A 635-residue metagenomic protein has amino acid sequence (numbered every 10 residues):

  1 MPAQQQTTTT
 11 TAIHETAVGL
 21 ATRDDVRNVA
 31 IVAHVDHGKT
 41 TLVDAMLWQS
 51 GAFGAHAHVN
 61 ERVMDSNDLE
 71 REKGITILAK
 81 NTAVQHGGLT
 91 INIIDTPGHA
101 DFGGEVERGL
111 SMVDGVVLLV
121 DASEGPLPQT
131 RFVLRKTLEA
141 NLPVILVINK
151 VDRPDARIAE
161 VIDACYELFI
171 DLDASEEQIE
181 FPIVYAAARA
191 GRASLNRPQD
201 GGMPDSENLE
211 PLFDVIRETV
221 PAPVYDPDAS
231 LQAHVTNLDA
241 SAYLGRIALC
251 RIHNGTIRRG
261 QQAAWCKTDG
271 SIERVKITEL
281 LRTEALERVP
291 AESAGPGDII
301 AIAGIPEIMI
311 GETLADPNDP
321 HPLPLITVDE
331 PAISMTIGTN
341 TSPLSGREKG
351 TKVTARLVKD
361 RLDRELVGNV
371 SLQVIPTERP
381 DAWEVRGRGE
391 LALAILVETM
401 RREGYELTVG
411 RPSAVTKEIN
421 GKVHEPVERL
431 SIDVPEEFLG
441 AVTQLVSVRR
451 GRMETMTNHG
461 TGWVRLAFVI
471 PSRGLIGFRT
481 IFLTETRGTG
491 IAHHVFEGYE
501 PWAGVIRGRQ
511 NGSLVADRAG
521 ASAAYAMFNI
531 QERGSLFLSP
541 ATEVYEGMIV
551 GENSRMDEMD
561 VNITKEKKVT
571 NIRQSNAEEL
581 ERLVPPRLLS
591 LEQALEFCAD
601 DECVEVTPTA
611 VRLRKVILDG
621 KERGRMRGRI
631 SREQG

Functional and structural regions predicted by a protein language model:
M1-G635: Structural and coupling elements of P-loop NTPases
